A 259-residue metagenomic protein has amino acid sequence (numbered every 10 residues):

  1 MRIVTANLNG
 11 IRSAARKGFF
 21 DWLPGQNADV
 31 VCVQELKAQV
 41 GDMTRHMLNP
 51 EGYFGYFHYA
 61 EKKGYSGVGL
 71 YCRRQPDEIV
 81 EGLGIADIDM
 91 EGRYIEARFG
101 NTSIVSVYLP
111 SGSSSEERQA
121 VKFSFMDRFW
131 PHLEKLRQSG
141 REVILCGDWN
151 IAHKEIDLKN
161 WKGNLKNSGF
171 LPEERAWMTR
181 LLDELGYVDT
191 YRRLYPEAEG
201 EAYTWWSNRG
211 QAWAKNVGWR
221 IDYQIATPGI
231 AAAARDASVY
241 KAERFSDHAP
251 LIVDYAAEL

Functional and structural regions predicted by a protein language model:
M1-N9, N101-S113, C146: Active-site-proximal beta-strand elements of phosphoester/diester hydrolases
M1-P50, A60, Y65-V68, L181 (+1 more regions): N-terminal, active-site-proximal structural segment of metallo-dependent hydrolase catalytic domains
A6-N7, L23-G41, I104, L133-E155 (+4 more regions): Active-site beta-strand/loop signature of hydrolases that rely on acidic residues for catalysis
V30, E51-F54, F125-V217, I221: Metal-dependent phosphoesterases centered on the DNase I-like endonuclease/exonuclease/phosphatase
L36-Q39, T44-G112: Structured beta-strand-rich core segments of catalytic domains in phosphoester-bond hydrolases
K63-E78, R209-A232: Conserved beta strand-loop-helix elements of the APE1-like EEP
G84-I85, P110-M126, K162-N167: Surface-exposed cleft-lining segments at the edges of enzyme active sites
S238-L259: Surface polyanion/phosphate-binding segment centered on an Asp-His-Pro turn
